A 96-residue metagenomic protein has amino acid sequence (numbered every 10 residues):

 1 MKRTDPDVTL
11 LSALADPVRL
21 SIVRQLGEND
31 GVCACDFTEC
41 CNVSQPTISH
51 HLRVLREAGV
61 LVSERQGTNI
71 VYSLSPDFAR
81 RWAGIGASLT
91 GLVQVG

Functional and structural regions predicted by a protein language model:
M1-P6, R24, E28, L74-G96: Amphipathic alpha-helical dimerization/coiled-coil segments that flank or bridge DNA-binding/regulatory modules
V8, L14-V23: Short alpha-helical elements of helix-turn-helix
P17-L20, N29-C33: Short capping segments at the starts of secondary-structure elements
R24, S49-R53, T68: Base-recognition residues in the alpha-helical recognition helix of bacterial helix-turn-helix
D36-T38: A short acidic, leucine-rich amphipathic alpha-helix
S44-T47: Helix-turn-helix DNA-binding motif, specifically the short coil turn and the N-cap/start of the second
R56-Q66, S73: Beta-hairpin "wing" of winged helix-turn-helix
